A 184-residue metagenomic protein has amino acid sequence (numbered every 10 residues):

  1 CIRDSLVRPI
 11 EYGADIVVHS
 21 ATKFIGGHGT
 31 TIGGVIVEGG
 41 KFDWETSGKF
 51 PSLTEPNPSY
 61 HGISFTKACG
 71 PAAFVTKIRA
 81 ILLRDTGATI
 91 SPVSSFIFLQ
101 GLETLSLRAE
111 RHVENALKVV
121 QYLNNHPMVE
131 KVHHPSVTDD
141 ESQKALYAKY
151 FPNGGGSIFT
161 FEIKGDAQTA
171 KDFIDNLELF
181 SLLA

Functional and structural regions predicted by a protein language model:
R3-N125, H133: Conserved PLP-enzyme active-site core in the AAT-like
M128-A184: Conserved C-terminal alpha-helix-loop-beta "cap" of PLP-dependent enzymes that closes/shapes the active-site mouth
